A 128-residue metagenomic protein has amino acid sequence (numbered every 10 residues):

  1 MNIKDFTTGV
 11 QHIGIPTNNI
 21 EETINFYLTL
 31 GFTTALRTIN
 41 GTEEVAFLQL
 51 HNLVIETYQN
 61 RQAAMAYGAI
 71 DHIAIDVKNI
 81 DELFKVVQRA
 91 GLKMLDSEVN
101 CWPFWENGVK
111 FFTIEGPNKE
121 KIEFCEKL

Functional and structural regions predicted by a protein language model:
M1-E21, I70-I73, C125-L128: N-terminal beta-strand motif that seeds the catalytic metal site of vicinal oxygen chelate
M1-K4, R89-L128: Vicinal oxygen chelate
I15-V54, W105: Core segments of cupin and vicinal oxygen chelate
L28-L30, V86-A90: Short amphipathic alpha-helices in soluble, non-transmembrane regions that often serve as interface/regulatory elements
E44-A46, D71, G108-F112: Short beta-strand micro-motifs in enzyme catalytic cores
V77: Conserved SAM-binding loop
D81-K85: Short, conserved charged micro-motifs
